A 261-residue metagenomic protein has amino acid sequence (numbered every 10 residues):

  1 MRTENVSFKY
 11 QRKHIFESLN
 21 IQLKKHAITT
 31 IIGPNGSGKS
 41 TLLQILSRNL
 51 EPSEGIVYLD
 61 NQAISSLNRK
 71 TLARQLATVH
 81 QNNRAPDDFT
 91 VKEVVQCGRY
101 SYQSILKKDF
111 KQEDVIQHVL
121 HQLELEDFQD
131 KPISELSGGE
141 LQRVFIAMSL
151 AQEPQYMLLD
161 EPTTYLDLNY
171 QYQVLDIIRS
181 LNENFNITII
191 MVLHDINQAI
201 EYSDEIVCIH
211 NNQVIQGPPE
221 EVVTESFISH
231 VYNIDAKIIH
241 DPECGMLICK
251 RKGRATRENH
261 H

Functional and structural regions predicted by a protein language model:
M1, I15-S18: Conserved structural motif at the start of ABC-family nucleotide-binding domains
I32-P34: The feature captures the beta-strand-to-loop junction immediately N-terminal to the Walker
S47: Helix-to-loop junction immediately C-terminal to a conserved catalytic motif
G55-A63, L72: Conserved ABC transporter NBD signature motif
Q96, F110-F128, E153: Conserved ABC ATPase "signature" region
P132-L136, E140: Conserved ABC ATPase signature
M157-E161: Catalytic Walker B motif of ABC-type/P-loop ATPase nucleotide-binding domains
